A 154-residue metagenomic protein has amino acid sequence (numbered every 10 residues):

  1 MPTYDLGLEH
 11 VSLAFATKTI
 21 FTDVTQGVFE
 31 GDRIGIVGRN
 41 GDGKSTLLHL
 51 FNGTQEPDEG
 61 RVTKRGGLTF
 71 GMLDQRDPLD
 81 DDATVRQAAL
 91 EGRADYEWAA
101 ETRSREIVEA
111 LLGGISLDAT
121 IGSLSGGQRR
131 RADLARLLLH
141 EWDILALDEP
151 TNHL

Functional and structural regions predicted by a protein language model:
P2-Y4, L68-F70, D74-R136, H140: ABC-family P-loop ATPase nucleotide-binding domains
L6, I20-D23: Conserved structural motif at the start of ABC-family nucleotide-binding domains
K18-T19, I115: Short coil-to-beta microelement around the adenine-binding A-loop and adjacent beta1/P-loop entry of ABC ATPase
V24, V28-E30: Conserved hydrophobic segment flanking the Walker A/P-loop of ABC-type ATPase nucleotide-binding domains
V24, V37-R39: The feature captures the beta-strand-to-loop junction immediately N-terminal to the Walker
I34-I36, L48, L73: Short hydrophobic beta-strand immediately N-terminal to the Walker A/P-loop
N52: Helix-to-loop junction immediately C-terminal to a conserved catalytic motif
L145-E149: Catalytic Walker B motif of ABC-type/P-loop ATPase nucleotide-binding domains
